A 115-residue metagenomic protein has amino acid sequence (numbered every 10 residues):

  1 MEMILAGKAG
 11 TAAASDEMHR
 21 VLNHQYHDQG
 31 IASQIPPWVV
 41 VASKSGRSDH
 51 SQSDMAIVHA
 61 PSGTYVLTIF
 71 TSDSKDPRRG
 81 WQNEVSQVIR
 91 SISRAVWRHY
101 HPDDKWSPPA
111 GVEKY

Functional and structural regions predicted by a protein language model:
E2-Q29, V39-V40, S45-Y115: Structured C-terminal helix/loop/strand segments within mature extracytoplasmic catalytic/sensor domains
S33-P37: Short coil/turn segments at secondary-structure boundaries
